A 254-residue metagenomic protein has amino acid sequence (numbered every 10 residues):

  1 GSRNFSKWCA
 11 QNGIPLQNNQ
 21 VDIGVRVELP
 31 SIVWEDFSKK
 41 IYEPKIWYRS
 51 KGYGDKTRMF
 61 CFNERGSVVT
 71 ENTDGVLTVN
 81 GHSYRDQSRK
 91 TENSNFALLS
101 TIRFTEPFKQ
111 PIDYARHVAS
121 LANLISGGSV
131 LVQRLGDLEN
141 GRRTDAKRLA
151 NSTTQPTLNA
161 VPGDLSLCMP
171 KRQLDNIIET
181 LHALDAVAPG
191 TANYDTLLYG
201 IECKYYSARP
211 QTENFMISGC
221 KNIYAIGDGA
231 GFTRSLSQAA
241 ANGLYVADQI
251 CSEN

Functional and structural regions predicted by a protein language model:
G1-N254: Residues forming the flavin
